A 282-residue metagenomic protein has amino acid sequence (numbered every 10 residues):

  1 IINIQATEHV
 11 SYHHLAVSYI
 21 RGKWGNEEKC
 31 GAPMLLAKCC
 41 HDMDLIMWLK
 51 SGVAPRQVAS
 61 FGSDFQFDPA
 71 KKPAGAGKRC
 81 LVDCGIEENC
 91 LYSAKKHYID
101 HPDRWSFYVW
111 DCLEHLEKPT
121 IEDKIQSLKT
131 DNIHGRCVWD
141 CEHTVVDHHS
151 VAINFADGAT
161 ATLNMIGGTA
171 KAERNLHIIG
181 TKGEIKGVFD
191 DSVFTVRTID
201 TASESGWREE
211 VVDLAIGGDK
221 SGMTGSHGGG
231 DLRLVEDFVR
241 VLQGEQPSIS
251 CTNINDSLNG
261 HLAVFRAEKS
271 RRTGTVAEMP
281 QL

Functional and structural regions predicted by a protein language model:
I1-R136, G274: Predominantly a Rossmann-like dinucleotide-binding segment in NAD(P)-dependent oxidoreductases
H9, H13-H14, H41, H97 (+10 more regions): Histidine (H) residue identity feature
W24, M34-K38, D42, K50 (+6 more regions): Long, contiguous hydrophobic alpha-helical segments, chiefly transmembrane helices and signal peptides
L116-M165: Alpha/beta-hydrolase fold catalytic core
V145-L282: C-terminal helical cap and adjacent loop that interface with cofactors, partners, or active-site loops
